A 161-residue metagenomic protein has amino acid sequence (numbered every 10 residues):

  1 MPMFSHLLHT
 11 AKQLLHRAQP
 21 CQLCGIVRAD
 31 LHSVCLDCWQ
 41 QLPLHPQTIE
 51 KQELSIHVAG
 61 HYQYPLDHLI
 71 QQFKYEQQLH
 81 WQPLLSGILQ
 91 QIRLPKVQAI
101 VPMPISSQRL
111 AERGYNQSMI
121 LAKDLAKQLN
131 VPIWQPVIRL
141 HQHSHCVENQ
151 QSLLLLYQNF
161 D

Functional and structural regions predicted by a protein language model:
M1-D161: Glycine-rich phosphate/pyrophosphate-handling loop used in enzymes and phosphotransfer proteins
